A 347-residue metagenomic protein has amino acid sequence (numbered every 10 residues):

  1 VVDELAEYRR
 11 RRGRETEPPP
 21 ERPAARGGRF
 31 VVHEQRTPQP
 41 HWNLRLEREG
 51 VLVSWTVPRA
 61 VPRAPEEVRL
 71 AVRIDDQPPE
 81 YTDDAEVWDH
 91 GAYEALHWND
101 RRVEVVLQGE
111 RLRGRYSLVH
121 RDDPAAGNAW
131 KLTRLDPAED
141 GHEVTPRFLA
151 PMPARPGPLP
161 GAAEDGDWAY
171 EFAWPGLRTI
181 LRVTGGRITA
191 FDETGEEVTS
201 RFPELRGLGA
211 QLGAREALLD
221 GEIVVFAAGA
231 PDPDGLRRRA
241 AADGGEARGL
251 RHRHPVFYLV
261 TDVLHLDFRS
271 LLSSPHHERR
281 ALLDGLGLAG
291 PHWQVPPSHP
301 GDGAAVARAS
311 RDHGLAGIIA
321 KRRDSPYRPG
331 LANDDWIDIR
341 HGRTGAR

Functional and structural regions predicted by a protein language model:
V1-R347: Catalytic cores of nucleic-acid ligases and guanylyltransferases
